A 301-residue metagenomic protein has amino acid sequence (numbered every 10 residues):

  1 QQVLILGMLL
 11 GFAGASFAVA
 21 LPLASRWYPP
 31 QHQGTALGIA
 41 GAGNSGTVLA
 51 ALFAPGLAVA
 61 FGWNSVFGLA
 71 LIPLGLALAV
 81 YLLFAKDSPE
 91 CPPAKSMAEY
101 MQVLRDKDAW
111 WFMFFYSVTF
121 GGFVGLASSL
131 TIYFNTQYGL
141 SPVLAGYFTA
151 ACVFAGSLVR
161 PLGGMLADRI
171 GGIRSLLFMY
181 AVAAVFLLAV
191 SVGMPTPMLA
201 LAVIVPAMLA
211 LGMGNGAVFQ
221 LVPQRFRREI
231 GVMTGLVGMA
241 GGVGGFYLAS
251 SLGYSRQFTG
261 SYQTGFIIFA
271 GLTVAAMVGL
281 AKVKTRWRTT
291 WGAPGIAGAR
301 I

Functional and structural regions predicted by a protein language model:
Q2, I39-L83: Helix-loop-helix hairpin linking two adjacent transmembrane segments in secondary transporters
L6-G43: Cytoplasmic helix-loop-helix junction between adjacent transmembrane helices in 12-TM secondary transporters
G34-L52, G238-L248: Glycine-rich segments within core transmembrane alpha-helices of 12-TM secondary carriers
S65-L82, T264-K282: Symmetry-related core transmembrane helices of the 12-TM Major Facilitator Superfamily/SLC fold
S88-M113, G298-I301: Juxtamembrane intracellular "pre-TM" segments in multi-pass secondary transporters
D108-P161: Extracytoplasmic gate region of multi-pass secondary transporters
V159-G171: Helix-to-loop junctions at the C-terminal end of transmembrane segments in multipass secondary transporters
I170-V218: C-terminal transmembrane helical hairpin of 12-TM major facilitator-type secondary transporters
